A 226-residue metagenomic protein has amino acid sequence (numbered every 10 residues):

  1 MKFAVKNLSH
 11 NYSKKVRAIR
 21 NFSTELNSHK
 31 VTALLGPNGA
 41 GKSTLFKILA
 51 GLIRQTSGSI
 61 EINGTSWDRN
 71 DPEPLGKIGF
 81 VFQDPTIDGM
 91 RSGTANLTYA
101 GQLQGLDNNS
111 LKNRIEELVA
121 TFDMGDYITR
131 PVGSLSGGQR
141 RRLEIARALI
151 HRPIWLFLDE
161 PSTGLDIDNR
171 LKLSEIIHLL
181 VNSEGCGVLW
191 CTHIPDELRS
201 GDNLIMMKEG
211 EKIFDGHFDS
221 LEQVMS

Functional and structural regions predicted by a protein language model:
M1-V5, S9-N21, N70-D71: A short, flexible loop at the N-terminus of ABC-type nucleotide-binding domains that lies
A50: Helix-to-loop junction immediately C-terminal to a conserved catalytic motif
G58-R69, E73-P74: Conserved ABC transporter NBD signature motif
T98, Q102, N109-Y127: Conserved ABC ATPase "signature" region
P131-L135: Conserved ABC ATPase signature
R152: Conserved catalytic motifs of ABC-family nucleotide-binding domains
L156-D159: Catalytic Walker B motif of ABC-type/P-loop ATPase nucleotide-binding domains
